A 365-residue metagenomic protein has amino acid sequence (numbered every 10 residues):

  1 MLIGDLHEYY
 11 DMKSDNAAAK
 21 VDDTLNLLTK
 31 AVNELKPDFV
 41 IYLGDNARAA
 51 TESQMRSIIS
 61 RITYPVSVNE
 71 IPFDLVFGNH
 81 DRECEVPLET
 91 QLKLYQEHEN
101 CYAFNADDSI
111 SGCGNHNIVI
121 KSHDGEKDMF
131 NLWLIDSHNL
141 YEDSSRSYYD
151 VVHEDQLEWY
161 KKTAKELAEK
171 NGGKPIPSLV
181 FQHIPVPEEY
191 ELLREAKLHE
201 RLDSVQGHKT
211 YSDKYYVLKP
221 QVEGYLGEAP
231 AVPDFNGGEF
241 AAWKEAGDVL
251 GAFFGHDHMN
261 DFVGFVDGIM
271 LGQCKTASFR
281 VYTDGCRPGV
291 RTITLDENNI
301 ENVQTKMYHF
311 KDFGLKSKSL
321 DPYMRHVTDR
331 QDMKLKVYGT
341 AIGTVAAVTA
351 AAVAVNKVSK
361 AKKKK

Functional and structural regions predicted by a protein language model:
M1-S57, R61: N-terminal active-site segment of His-dependent metallophosphoesterases
M1-Y10, M129-N139, F181, I269-T276: Active-site-proximal beta-strand elements of phosphoester/diester hydrolases
Y9-D11, R48-T51, L75-P87, L140-D143 (+4 more regions): Active-site environment of divalent metal-dependent phosphoester hydrolases
K13-N16, G44-Y64, R82-N100, L192 (+1 more regions): Metal-dependent catalytic neighborhoods of phosphoester/phosphodiester hydrolases
L35-F39, N131-L134, R146-D257: His/acidic metal-ligating clusters that form di-metal
I58-G173, E200-D203, T292: Extended active-site neighborhood of metal-dependent phosphoesterases/phosphodiesterases
N117-K121, G224-Y225, P230-A246, H258-G339: Binuclear metal-dependent phosphoesterase catalytic core
K336-K360: Hydrophobic alpha-helical topogenic segments used for membrane insertion/localization
